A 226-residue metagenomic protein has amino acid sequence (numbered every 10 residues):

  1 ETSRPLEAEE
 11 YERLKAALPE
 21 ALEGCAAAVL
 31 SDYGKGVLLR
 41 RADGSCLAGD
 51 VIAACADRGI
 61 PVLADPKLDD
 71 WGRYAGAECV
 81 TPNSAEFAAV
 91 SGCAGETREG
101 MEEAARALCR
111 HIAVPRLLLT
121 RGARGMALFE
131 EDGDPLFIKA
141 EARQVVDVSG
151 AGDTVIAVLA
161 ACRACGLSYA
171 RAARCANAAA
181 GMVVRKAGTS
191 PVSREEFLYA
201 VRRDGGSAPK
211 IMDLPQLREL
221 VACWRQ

Functional and structural regions predicted by a protein language model:
E1-L30, S190-I211: Conserved N-terminal subdomain of the carbohydrate kinase-like
Y11-E12, I60-P66, L214-P215: Short gly/ser/thr-rich secondary-structure transition/capping motifs
A28-S31, N83, M126, D153 (+2 more regions): Conserved structural-core and active-site-/substrate-pathway-adjacent residues in large, well-folded domains of enzymes
L30-Y33, Q226: Active-site donor-nucleotide binding/catalytic segment of nucleotide-sugar enzymes
Y33-P135: Conserved phosphate/ATP/ADP-binding segment of small-molecule kinases
H111, P115, E141-R203: Conserved post-catalytic alpha-helical subdomain immediately downstream of the catalytic base and nucleotide-binding
I138: Hydrophobic residues at beta-strand termini and immediately following loops that shape nucleotide-binding pockets
P209-R225: Positively charged, low-complexity intrinsically disordered leader regions
